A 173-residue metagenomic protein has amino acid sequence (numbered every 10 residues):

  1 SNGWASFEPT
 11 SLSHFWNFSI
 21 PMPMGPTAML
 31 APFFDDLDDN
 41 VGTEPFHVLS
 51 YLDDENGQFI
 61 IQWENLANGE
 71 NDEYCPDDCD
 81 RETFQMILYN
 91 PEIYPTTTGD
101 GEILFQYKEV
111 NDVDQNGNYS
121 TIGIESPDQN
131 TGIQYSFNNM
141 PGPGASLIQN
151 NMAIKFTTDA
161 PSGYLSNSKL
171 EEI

Functional and structural regions predicted by a protein language model:
S1-E172: Extracytoplasmic Ser/Thr/Pro-rich, glycosylation-prone low-complexity segments
